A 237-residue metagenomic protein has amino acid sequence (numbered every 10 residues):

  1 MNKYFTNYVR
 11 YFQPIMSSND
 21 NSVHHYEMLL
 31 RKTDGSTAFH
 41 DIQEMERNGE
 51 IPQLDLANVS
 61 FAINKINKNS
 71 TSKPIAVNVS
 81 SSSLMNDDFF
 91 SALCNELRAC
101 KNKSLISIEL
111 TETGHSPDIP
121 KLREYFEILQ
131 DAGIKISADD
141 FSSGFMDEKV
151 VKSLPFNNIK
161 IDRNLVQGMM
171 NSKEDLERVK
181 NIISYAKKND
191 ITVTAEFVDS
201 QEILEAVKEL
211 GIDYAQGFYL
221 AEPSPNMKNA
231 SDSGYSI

Functional and structural regions predicted by a protein language model:
M1-C100: Bacterial c-di-GMP phosphodiesterase EAL domain
N2-Q13, S18-S22, L30-S36, K65 (+3 more regions): EAL-family c-di-GMP phosphodiesterase catalytic domain
P52, K73, K103-S104, I136 (+2 more regions): Residue-level detector of short coil/turn "hinge" positions at structural boundaries
D55, L122, D175: Short, conserved glycine- and acidic-residue-centered signature motifs in active-site or ligand-binding loops
S60-N67, N95-R98, E124-E127, D131 (+2 more regions): Surface-exposed alpha-helical segments enriched in charged/polar residues
N69-T71, C100, S104, A132 (+1 more regions): Helix C-cap/helix->beta junction micro-motif
M85-R98, P117-F126, F145-N158: Distinct, well-ordered alpha-helical segments
F90, S107-E112, F126-K135: Metal-dependent enolase-superfamily TIM-barrel catalytic cores that perform enediolate-based chemistry
